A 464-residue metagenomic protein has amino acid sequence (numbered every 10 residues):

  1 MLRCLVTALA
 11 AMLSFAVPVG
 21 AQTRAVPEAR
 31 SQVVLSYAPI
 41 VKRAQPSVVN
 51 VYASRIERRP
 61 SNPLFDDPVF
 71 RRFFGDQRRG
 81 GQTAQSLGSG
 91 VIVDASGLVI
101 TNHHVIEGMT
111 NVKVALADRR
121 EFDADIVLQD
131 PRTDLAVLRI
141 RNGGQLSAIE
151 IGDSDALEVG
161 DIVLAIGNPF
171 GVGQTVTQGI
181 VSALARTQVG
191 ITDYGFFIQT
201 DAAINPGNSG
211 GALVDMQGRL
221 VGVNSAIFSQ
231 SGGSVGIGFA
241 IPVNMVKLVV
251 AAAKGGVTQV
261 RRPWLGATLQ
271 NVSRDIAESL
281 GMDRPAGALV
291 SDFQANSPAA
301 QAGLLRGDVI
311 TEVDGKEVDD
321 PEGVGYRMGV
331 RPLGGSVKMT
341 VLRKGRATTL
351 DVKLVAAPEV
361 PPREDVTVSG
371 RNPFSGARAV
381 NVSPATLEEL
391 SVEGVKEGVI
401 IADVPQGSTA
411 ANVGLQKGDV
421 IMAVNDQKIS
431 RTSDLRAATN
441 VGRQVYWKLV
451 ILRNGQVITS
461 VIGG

Functional and structural regions predicted by a protein language model:
R3, G20-E28, L35-P39, Q82 (+7 more regions): C-terminal recognition in membrane/secretory proteostasis and scaffolding
L5-A16: Bacterial N-terminal signal peptides
Q22-P39, R43-V99, E107-M109, R120-E121 (+4 more regions): Glycine-biased strand-turn-strand hairpin within the trypsin-fold
A25, R30, Y37, R59-N62 (+7 more regions): Active-site loop architecture of trypsin-fold serine endopeptidases
R30, I40, A115, D125-V127 (+3 more regions): Active-site substrate-binding loop(s) of clan PA
I56, A95, Q129-T133, L184-V189 (+3 more regions): Short, conserved beta-turn/loop elements at beta-strand boundaries and strand-helix junctions
L87, V93-D94, L116, E121 (+5 more regions): Short, acidic, Ser/Thr-enriched surface-loop or helix-capping motifs
L98-T101, T110, T133, G207-S209: Glycine/acidic-rich beta-strand-loop module
